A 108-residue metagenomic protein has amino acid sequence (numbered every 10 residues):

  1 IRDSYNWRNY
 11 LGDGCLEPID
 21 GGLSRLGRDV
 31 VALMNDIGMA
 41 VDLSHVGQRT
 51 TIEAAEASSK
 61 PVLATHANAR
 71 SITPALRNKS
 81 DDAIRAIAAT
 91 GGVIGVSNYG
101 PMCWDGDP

Functional and structural regions predicted by a protein language model:
I1-P108: Extended, charged catalytic domains and RNA/DNA-binding interfaces, predominantly in divalent-metal-using enzymes
